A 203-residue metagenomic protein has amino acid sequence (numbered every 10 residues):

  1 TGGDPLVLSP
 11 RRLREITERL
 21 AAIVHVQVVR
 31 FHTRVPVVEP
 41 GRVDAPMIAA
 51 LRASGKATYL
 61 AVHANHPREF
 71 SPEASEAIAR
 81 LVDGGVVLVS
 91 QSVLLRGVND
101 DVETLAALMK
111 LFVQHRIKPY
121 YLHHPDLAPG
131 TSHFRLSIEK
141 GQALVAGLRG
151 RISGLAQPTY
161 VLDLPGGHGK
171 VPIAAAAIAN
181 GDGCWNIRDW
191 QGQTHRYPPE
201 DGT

Functional and structural regions predicted by a protein language model:
T1, A61, V161-D163: Extended hydrophobic secondary-structure segments that form protein cores and membrane-embedded regions
G3-I152: Conserved AdoMet/S-adenosylmethionine-binding subsite of the radical SAM
V113-T203: Auxiliary Fe-S-binding modules of radical SAM enzymes
